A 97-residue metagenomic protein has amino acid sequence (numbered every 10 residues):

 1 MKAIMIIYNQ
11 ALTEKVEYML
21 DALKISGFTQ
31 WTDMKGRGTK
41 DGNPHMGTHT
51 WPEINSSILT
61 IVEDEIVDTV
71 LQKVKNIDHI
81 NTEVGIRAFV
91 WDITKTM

Functional and structural regions predicted by a protein language model:
M1-M97: Positively charged, small/polar-rich N-terminal and surface patches that mediate targeting and assembly and bind
